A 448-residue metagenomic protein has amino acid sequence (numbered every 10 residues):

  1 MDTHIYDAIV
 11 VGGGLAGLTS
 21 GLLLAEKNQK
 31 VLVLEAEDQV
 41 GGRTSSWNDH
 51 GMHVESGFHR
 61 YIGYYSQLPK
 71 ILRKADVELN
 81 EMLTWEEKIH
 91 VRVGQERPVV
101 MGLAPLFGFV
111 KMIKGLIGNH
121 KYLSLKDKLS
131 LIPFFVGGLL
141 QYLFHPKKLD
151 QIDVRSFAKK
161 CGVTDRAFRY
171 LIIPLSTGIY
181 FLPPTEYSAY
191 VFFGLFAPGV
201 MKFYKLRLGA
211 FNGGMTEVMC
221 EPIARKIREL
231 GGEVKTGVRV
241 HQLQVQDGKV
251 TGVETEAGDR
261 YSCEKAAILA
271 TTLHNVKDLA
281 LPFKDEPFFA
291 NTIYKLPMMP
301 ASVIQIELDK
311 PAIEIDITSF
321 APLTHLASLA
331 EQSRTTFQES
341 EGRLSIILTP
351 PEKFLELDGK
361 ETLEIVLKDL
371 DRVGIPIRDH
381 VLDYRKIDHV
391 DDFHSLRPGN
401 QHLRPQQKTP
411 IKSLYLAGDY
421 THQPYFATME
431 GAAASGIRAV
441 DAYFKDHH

Functional and structural regions predicted by a protein language model:
T3, V238-K360, E364, K368-V373: Mid-domain catalytic core of redox enzymes that form a hydrophobic substrate pocket/lid adjacent to a catalytic redox
H4-V33: N-terminal Rossmann-like FAD-binding beta1-loop-alpha1 element of flavoenzymes
A16, Q39, H274: Conserved Rossmann-like nucleotide-cofactor binding loop
A25-D49: Glycine-rich FAD pyrophosphate-binding loop
H50-F135, L143-F144: Dinucleotide-binding Rossmann-like beta1-alpha1 core, especially the glycine-rich loop that anchors the ADP
Y64, G178, L269-T271: Short, well-ordered coil/turn residues at beta-beta hairpins and beta-strand->alpha-helix junctions within
P133-L243: Active-site/ligand-binding neighborhood in enzyme catalytic cores
L323-H448: Conserved flavin/dinucleotide-binding core of flavoenzymes
